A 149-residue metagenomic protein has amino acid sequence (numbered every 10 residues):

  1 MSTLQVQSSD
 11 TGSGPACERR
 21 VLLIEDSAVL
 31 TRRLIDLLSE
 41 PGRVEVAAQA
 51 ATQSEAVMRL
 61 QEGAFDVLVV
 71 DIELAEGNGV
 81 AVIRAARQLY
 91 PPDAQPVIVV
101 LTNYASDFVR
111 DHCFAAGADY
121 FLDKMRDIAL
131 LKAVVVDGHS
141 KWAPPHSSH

Functional and structural regions predicted by a protein language model:
M1-L22, A28-L30, A129-H149: Non-catalytic signal-transmission and effector/linker regions of two-component phosphorelay proteins
D26, L101-A105, M125-R126: Conserved active-site segment of CheY-like receiver
A28-A48: Two-component/phosphorelay signaling modules centered on CheY-like receiver
Q49-V67: Acidic, metal-coordinating helix/loop segments flanking the phosphotransfer/catalytic sites of two-component signaling
T52, N78-A81: Acidic catalytic/metal-coordinating carboxylates
D71-I72, T102: Active-site residues of response regulator receiver
V80-D93: Short amphipathic alpha-helix used as the core "switch/output" element in two-component signaling
A81, A105-L122: Alpha4 helix (beta4-alpha4-beta5 surface) of REC/receiver domains from two-component response regulators
